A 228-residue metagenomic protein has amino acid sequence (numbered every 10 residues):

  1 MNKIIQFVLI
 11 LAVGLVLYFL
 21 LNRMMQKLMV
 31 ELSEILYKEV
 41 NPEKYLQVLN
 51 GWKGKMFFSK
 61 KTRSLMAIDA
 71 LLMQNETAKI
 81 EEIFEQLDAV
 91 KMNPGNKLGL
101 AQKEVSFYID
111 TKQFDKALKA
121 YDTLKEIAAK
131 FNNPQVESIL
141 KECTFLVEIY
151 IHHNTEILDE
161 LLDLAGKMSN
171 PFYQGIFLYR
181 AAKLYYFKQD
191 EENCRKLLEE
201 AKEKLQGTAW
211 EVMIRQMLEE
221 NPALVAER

Functional and structural regions predicted by a protein language model:
M1-M29: N-terminal signal-anchor transmembrane alpha helix of single-pass membrane proteins, serving as the membrane-anchoring
E31-L32, A67, E104, T144 (+1 more regions): Structural register within alpha-helical repeat arrays
I35-L36, L71, Y108, E148 (+2 more regions): Residue at a conserved register position within TPR or TPR-like alpha-solenoid repeats
E39, Q74, T111, E148-H152 (+1 more regions): Structural motif corresponding to the intra-repeat A-B loop/turn of tetratricopeptide repeats
E43-W52, T77-A89, Q113-A129, H153-M168 (+2 more regions): Alpha-helical repeat scaffolds
K44-N75: Acidic, Ser/Thr-rich low-complexity segments on the non-lumenal side of membrane proteins
F57-K61, M92-L98, A128-E137, S169-G175 (+1 more regions): Boundary/linker segments of alpha-helical solenoid repeat arrays
K141-R228: Extracytoplasmic/periplasmic C-terminal soluble domains
